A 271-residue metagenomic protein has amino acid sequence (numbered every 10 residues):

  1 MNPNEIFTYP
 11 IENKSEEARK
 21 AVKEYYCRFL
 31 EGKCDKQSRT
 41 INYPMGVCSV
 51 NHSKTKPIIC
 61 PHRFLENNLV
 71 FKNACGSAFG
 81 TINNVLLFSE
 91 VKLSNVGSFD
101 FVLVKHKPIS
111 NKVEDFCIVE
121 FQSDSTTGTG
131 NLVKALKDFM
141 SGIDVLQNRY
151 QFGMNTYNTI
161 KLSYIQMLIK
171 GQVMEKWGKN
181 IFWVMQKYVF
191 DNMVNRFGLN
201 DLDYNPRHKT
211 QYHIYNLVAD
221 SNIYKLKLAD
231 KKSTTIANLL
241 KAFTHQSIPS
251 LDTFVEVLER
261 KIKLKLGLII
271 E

Functional and structural regions predicted by a protein language model:
M1-S38, L146-E271: Non-catalytic C-terminal interaction segments of nucleic acid-processing enzymes
P10-F79: An N-terminal, globular interaction/scaffold subdomain
I41-P44, N83-N84, S98-L103, Y164-I165 (+1 more regions): Short amphipathic alpha-helical surface micro-motifs
I59, L86-F88, D100-V104, F116-I118 (+3 more regions): Ordered hydrophobic segments in well-structured contexts
R63, N73-L132: Active-site metal-binding core of divalent-cation-utilizing nuclease and nuclease-like domains
N67-N68, F79-V85, V145-Y150: Generic detector of short, locally flexible boundary/turn motifs and exposed helical patches
A78-T81, Q122, K137-S141, N200-Y204: Short, low-complexity, polar/charged sequence segments that are solvent-exposed and flexible
G128-N158: A solvent-exposed, charged loop/short amphipathic helix patch at secondary-structure junctions
